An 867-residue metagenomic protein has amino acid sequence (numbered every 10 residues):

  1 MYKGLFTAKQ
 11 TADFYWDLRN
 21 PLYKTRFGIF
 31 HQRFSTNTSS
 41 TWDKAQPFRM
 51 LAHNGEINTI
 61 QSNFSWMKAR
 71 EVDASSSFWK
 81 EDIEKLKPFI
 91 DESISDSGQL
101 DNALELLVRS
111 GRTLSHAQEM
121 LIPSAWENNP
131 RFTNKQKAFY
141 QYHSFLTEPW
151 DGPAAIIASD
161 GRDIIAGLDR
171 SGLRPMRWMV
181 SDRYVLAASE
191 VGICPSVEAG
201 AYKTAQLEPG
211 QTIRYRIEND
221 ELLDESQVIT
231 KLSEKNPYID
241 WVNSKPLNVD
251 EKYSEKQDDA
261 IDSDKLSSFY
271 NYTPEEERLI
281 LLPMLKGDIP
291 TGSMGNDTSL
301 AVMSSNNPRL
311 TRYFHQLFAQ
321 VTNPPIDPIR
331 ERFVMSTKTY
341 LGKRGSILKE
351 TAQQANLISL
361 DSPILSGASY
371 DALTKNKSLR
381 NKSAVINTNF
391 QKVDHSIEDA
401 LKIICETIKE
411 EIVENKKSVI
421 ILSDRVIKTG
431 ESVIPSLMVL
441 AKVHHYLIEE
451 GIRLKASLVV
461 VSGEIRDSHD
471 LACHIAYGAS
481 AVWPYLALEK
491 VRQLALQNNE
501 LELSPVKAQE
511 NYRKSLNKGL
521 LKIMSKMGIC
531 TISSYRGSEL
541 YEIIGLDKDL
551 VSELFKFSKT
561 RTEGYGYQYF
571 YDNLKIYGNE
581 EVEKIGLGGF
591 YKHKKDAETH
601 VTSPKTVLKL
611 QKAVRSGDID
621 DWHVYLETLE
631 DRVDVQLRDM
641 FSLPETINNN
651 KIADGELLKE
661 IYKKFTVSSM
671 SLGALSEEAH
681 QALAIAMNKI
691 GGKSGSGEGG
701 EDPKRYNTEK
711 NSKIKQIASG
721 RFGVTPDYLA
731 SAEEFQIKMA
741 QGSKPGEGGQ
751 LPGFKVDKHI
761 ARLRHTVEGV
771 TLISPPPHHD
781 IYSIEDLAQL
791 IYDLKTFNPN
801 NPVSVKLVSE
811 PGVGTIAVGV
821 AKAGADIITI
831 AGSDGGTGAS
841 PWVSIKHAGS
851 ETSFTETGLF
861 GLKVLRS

Functional and structural regions predicted by a protein language model:
A8-F14, T25, F30-I83, S110 (+11 more regions): Glycine-rich phosphate/ribose-binding loops and adjacent secondary-structure elements that form binding surfaces
K44-E92, L168-T212, L223-V249, I685 (+6 more regions): Extended active-site and interfacial segments that coordinate phosphate-rich ligands in large catalytic machineries
M67-N128: Contiguous alpha-helical scaffold segments within structured protein domains that host functional hotspots
I90, L107-A154, A158-R162, S189-I193 (+10 more regions): Flexible, glycine-rich loop/tail regions that form catalytic "lids" or insertion modules at the edges of active sites
F318, P726-S731, Q736-K744, G749-P752 (+4 more regions): Intrinsically disordered, low-complexity segments enriched in small residues
K738-Q741, G748, P752-T766, I816-G836: Active-site pocket-lining/capping segments in soluble small-molecule metabolic enzymes
S743, L772-H778: Active-site beta->alpha loop and helix N-cap motifs at the rims of alpha/beta catalytic domains
